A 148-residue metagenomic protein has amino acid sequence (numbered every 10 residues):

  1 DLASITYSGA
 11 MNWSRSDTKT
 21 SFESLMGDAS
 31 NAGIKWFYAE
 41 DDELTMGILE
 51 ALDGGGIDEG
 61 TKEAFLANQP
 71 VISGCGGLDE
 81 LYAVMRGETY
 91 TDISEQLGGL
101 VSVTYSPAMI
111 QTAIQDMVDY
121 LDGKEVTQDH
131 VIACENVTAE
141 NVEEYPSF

Functional and structural regions predicted by a protein language model:
D1-F148: A residue-level marker of the well-folded mature domains of exported/periplasmic proteins
